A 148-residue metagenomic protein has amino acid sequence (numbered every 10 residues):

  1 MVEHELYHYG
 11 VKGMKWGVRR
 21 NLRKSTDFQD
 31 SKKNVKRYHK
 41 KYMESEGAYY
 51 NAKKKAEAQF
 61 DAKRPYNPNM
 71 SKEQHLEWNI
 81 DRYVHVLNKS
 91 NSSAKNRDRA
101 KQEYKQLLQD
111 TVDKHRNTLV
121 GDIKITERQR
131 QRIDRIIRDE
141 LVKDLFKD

Functional and structural regions predicted by a protein language model:
M1-D148: Long, non-globular targeting/processing and low-complexity regions
